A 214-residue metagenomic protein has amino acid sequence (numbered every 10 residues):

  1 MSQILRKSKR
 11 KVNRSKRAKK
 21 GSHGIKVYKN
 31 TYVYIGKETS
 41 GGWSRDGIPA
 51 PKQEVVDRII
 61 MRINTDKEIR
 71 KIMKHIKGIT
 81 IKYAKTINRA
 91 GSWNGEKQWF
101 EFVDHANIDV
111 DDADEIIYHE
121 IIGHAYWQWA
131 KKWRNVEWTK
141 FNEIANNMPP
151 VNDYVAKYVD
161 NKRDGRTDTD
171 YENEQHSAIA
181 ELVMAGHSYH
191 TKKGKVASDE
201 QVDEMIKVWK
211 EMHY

Functional and structural regions predicted by a protein language model:
M1-G24: Arg/Lys-rich, intrinsically disordered low-complexity tails that mediate electrostatic binding and condensation
Y28-I59, R70-Y214: Active-site-flanking segments in enzyme catalytic domains
